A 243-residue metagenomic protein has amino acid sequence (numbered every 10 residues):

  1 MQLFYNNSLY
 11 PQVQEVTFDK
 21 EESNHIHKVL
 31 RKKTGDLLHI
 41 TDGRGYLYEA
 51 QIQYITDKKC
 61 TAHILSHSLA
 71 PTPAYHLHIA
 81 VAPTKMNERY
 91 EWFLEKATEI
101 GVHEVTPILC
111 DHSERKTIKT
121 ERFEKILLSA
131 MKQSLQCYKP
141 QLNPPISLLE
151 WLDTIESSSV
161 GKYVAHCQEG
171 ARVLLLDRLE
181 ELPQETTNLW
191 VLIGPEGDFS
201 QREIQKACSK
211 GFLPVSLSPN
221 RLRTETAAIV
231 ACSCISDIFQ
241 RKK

Functional and structural regions predicted by a protein language model:
M1-A70, E121: N-terminal positively charged helical leader segments and presequences
Q14, T34-D36, Y46-Y48, K58-C60 (+5 more regions): A generic structural signal for short beta-strands and their flanking turns/coil linkers
V16-F18, A74-I79, T187-L189, S209-L217: Glycine/charged-rich beta-loop-alpha catalytic/anionic-binding loops adjacent to active sites
H67, C110-S113, P219-N220: Short, ordered loop/turn segments at secondary-structure junctions
P71-V164: RNA substrate-binding interface of SAM-dependent RNA methyltransferases
K162-Q205, F212-S216: Active-site/ligand-binding-proximal alpha/beta "capping" segment
Q201-K243: Structured adenosyl-cofactor binding patch, chiefly the S-adenosyl-L-methionine
